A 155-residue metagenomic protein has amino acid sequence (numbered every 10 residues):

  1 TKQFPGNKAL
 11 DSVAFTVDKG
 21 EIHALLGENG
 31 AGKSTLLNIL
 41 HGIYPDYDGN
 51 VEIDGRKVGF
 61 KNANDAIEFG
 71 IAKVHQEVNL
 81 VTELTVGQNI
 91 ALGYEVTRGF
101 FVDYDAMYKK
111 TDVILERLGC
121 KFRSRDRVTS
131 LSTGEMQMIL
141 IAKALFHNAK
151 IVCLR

Functional and structural regions predicted by a protein language model:
T1-R155: Glycine-rich phosphate-binding loops of nucleotide-dependent enzymes
